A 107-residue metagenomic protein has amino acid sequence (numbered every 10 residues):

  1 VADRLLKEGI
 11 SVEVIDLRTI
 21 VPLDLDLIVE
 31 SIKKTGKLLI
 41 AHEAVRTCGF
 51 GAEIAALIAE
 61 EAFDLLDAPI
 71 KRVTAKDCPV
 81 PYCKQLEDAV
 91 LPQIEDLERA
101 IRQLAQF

Functional and structural regions predicted by a protein language model:
V1-F107: Thiamine diphosphate
